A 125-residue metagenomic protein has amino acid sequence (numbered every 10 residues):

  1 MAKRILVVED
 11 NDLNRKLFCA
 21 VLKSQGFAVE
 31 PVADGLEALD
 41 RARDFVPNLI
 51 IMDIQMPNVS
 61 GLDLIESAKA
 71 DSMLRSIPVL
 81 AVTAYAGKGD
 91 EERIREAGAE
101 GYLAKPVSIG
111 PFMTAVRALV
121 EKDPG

Functional and structural regions predicted by a protein language model:
E9: Conserved acidic carboxylate
L13, D34-E37, S60-E66: Acidic catalytic/metal-coordinating carboxylates
K16-S24: Charged docking surfaces used in two-component/phosphorelay signaling
G26-A33, R41, L103: Short hydrophobic/Thr-rich beta-strand motif most characteristic of the beta2 strand and flanking loop of CheY-like
F45-I51: Active-site beta3 strand of CheY-like receiver
P57, E66, R75, G87: The feature encodes the CheY-like receiver
V107-V116: C-terminal output helix
